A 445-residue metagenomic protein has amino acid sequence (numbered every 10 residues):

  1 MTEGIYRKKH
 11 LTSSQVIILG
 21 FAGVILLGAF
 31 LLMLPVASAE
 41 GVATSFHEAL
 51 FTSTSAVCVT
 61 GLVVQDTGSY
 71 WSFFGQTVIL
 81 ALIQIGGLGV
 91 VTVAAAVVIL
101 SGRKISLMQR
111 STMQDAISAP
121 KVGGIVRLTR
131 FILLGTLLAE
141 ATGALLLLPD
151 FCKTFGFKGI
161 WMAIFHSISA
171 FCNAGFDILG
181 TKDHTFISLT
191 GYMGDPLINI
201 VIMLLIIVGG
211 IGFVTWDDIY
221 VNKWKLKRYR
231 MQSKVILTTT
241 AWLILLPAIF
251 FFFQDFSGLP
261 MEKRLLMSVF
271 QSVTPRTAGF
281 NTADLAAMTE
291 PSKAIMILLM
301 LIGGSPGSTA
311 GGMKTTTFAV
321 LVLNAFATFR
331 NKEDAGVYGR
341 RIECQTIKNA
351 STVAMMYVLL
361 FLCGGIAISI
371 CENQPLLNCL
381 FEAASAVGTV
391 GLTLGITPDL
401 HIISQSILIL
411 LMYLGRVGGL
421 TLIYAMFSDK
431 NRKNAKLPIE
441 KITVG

Functional and structural regions predicted by a protein language model:
M1-G445: Membrane-proximal intracellular helices of multi-pass ion channels
